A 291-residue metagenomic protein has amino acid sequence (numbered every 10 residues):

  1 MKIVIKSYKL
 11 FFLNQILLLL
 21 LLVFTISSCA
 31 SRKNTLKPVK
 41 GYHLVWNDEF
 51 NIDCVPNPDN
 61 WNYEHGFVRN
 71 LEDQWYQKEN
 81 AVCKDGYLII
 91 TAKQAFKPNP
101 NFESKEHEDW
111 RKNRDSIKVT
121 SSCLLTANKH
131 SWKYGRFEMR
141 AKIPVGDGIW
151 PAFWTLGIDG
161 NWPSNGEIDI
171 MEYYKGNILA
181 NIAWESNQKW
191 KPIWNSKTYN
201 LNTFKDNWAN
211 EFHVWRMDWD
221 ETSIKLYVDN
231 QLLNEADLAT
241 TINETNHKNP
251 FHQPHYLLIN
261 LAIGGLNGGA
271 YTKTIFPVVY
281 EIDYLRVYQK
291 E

Functional and structural regions predicted by a protein language model:
M1-F11: N-terminal secretory signal peptides that target proteins for export/translocation
Y8, I16-F24: Sec-dependent N-terminal signal peptides
L13-N14, M171: Residue-level micro-sites within transmembrane alpha helices that shape and flank functional polar/acidic positions
N14-Q15, H213: Polar/charged side chains located within well-ordered beta-strands of beta-rich proteins
I26-S28: C-terminal motif of bacterial Sec signal peptides marking the signal peptidase cleavage site
S31-E291: GH16 jelly-roll
